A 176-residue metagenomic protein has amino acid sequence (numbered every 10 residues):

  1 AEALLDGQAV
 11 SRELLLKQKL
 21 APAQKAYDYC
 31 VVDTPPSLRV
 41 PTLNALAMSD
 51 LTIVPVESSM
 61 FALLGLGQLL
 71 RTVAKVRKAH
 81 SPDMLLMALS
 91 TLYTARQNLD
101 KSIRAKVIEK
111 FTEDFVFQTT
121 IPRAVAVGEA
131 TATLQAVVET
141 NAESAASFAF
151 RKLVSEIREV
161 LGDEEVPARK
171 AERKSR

Functional and structural regions predicted by a protein language model:
A1-V32, S37-L38: Cytosolic-facing regulatory segments adjacent to core modules
P22, T42-M60: Inter-motif core of Ras-like GTPase G domains
L51-T52, V56, L64-A88, I103: Anionic-ligand binding region
L92-T94, A105-Q135: Beta-strand-loop-alpha "switch" segments that mediate conformational coupling across diverse proteins
R96-D100: Beta-rich strand-turn-strand
A130-A149: C-terminal boundary of histidine-terminating zinc-finger modules
K152-E164: C-terminal alpha-helix
